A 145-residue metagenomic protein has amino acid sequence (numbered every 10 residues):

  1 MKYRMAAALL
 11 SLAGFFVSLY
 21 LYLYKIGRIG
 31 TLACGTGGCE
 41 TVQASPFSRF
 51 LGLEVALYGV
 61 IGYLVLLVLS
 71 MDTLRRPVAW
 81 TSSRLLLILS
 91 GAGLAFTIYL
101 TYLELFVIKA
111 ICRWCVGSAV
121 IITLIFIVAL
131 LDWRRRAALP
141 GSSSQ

Functional and structural regions predicted by a protein language model:
M1-Q145: Membrane-interfacial helix-loop segments of redox and metal-homeostasis proteins, especially TM-loop-TM junctions
